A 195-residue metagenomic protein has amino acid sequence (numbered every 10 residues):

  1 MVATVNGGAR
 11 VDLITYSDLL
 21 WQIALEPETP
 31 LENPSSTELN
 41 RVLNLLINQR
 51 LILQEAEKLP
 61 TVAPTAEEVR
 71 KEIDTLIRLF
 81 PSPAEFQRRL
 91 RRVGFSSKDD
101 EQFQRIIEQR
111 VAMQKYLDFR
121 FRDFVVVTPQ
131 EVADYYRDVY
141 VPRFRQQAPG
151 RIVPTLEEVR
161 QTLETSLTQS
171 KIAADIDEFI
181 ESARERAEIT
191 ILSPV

Functional and structural regions predicted by a protein language model:
M1, G8, N33-V195: Peptidyl-prolyl cis-trans isomerase
M1-L25: Mature N-terminal segment immediately following signal peptide/propeptide cleavage in secreted/periplasmic
D12-L13, E28-P30, R145: Short, solvent-exposed loop/turn elements at domain surfaces
W21-T37: Short, conserved catalytic-motif segment at the N-terminal edge
